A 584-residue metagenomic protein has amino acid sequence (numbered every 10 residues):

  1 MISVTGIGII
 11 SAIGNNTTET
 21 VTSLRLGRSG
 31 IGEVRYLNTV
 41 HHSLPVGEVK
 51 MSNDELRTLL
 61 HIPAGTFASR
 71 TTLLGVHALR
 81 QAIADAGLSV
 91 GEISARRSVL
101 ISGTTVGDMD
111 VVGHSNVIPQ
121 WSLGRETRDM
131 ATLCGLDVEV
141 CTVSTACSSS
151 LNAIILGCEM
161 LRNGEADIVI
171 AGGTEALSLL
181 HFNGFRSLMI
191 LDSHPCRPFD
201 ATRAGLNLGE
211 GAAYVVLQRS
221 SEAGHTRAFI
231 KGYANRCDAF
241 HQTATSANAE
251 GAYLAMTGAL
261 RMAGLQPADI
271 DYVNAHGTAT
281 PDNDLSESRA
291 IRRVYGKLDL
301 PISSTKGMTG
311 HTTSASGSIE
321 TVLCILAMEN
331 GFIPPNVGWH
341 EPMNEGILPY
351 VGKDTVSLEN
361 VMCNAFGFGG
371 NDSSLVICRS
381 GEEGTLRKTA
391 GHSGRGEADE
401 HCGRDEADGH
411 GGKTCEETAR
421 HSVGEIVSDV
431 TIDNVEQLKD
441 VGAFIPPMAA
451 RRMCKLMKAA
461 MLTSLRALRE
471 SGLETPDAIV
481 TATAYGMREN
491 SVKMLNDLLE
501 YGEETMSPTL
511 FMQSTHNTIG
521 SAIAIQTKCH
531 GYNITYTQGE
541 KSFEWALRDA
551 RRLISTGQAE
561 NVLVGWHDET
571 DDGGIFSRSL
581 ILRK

Functional and structural regions predicted by a protein language model:
M1-V138, E159, S178, R186-N207 (+6 more regions): Conserved "HGTGT" condensation-loop signature of ketosynthase/thiolase-family condensing enzymes that catalyze
T142-S144: Compositionally biased, intrinsically disordered linkers/stalks adjacent to structured regions
S150: Short conserved active-site loop signatures built around small residues
L156: Internal active-site segments that recognize and position negatively charged phosphoryl groups and nucleotide moieties
E165-I168, Q558-E560: Alpha-to-beta junction loops
I168, G173-E175, D568: Acidic/serine-rich, low-complexity amphipathic helices located in mid- to C-terminal regulatory regions
